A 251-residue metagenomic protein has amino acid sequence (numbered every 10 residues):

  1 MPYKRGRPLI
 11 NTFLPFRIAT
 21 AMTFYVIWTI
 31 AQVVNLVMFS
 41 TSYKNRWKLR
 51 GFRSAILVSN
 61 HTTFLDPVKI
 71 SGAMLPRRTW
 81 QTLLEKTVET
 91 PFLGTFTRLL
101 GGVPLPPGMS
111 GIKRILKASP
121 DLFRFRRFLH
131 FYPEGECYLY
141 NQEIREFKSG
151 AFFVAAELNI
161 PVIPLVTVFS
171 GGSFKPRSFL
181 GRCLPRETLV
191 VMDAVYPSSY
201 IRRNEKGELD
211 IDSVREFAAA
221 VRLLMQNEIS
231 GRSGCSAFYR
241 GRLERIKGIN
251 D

Functional and structural regions predicted by a protein language model:
M1-I56, L65-K69, G94, L99 (+1 more regions): Membrane-anchoring hydrophobic helices of lipid-metabolizing enzymes
I30-A31, L99-P106, G135-C137: Short, basic, glycine/proline-bearing loop/turn elements
L36-K44, S110-K113, G171-S173: Short gly/ser/thr-rich secondary-structure transition/capping motifs
G51-M109: Catalytic core of membrane glycerolipid acyltransferases/transacylases, capturing the structured, soluble-facing
S54-I56, R126-Y132, I163: Residue-level preference for the first positions of well-ordered beta-strands
L122-A151: Catalytic-site beta-strand/loop segments enriched in glycine and acidic/polar residues
N141-E208: A cross-family acyltransferase "interaction/gating" segment
